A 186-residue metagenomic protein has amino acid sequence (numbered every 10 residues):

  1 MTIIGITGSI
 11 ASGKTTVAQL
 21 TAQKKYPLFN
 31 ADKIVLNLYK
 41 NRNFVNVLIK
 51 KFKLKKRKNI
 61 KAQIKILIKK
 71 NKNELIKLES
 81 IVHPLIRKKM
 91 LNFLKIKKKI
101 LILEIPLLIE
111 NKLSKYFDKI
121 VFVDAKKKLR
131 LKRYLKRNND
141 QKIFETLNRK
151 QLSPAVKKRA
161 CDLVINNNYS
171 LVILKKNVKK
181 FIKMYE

Functional and structural regions predicted by a protein language model:
I4-I6: Hydrophobic anchor at the beta1->P-loop junction of P-loop NTPases
S9, T21: P-loop (Walker A) phosphate-binding loop of NTP-binding proteins
S12: ATP-binding Walker
T15: Walker A/P-loop
P27-N41: Short beta-strand-centered segment that lines the nucleotide-binding/catalytic pocket of NTP-utilizing
N37-K98: ATP-dependent small-molecule kinase phosphotransfer cores that center on conserved nucleotide phosphate-binding segments
F52, K89-K95, I100-L135: ATP-dependent NMP and nucleoside kinases share a basic, alpha-helical "lid"
I86-M90, K115-Y116, K127, R137-E186: Small-molecule kinase domains that catalyze NTP-dependent phosphoryl transfer to phosphate-bearing small molecules
